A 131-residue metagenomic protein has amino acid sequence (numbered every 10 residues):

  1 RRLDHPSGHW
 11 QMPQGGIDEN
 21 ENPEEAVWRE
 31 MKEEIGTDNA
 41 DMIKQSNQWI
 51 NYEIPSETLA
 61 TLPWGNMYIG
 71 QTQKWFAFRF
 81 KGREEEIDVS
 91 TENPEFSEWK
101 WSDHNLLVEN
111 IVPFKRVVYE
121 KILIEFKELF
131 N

Functional and structural regions predicted by a protein language model:
R1-M12: N-terminal strand-loop-strand
R1-R2, G16, D41, I111: Structured beta->alpha junctions
M12-Q48, D103: The catalytic Nudix box helix
G16, G82, L106-L107: Short, well-ordered alpha-helical scaffold segment located in the soluble/lumenal catalytic or ligand-binding core
I50-E86, K100: Active-site-adjacent beta-strand/loop module that shapes the phosphate/pyrophosphate-binding cleft
E86-T91, I111-P113: Short, charged, solvent-exposed linker or helix-capping segments at domain edges/interfaces that act as flexible hinges
E92-F96: A short beta-loop-beta micro-motif enriched in histidine and acidic residues
H104-N131: Charged phosphate-binding loop/patch that engages nucleotide di/tri-phosphates or the phosphate backbone of nucleic
